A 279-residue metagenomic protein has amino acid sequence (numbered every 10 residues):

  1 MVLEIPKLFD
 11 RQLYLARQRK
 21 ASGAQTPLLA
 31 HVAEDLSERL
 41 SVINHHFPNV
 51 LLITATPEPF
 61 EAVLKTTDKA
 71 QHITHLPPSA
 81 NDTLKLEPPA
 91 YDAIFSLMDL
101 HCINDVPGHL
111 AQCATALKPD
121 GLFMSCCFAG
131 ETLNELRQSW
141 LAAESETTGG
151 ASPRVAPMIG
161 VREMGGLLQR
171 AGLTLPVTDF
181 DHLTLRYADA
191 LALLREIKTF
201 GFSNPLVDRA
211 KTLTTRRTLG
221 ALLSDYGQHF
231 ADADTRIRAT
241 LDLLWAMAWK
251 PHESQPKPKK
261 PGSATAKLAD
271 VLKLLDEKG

Functional and structural regions predicted by a protein language model:
M1-H45: Class I SAM-dependent methyltransferase Rossmann-like catalytic core, especially the SAM/SAH-binding loop
P27-A30, L52-P59: Class I SAM-dependent methyltransferase "Motif I" SAM/SAH-binding loop
S37, A171, A188-G279: C-terminal lobe and adjacent flexible extensions of AdoMet/dcAdoMet transferase-like proteins
P57-D68: Conserved SAM-binding loop of SAM-dependent methyltransferases across substrates and taxa, primarily the Class I
T83-I94: A short acidic, Gly/Pro-enriched loop at the edge of an enzyme's catalytic core that lines a small-molecule cofactor
M98-C102: Short catalytic micro-motifs in class I SAM-dependent methyltransferases
P107-L122: A short glycine-rich, Lys/Arg-flanked "PGG" loop and its adjoining helix->strand segment in the class I
C126-A192, E196, F200-L213: Conserved catalytic/acceptor-binding region of the Class I
